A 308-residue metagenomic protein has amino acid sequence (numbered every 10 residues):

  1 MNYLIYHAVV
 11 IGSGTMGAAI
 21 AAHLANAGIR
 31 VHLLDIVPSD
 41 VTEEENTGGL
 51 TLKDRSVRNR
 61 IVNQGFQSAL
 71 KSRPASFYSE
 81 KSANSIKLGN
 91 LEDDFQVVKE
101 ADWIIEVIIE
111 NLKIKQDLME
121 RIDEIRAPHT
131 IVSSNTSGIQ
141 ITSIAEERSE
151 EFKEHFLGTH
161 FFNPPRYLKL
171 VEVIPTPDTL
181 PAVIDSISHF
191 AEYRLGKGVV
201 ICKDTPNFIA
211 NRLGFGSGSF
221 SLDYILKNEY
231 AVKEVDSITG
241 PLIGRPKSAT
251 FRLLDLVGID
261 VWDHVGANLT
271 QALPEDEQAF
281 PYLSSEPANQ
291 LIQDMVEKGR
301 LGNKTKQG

Functional and structural regions predicted by a protein language model:
M1-G308: N-terminal glycine-rich phosphate-binding loop for ADP-containing cofactors
